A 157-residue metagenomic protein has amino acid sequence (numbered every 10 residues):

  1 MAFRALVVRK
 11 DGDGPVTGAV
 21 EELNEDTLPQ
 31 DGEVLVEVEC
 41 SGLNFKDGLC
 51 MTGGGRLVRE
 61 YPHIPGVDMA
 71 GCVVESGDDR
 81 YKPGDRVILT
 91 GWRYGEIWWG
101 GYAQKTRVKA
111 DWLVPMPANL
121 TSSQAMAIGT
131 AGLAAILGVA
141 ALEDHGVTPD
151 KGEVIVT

Functional and structural regions predicted by a protein language model:
M1-V7: Eukaryotic N-terminal low-complexity, Ser/Thr- and Lys/Arg-rich leader segments that predominantly function as
R4, E33, E153-I155: Residues that mark the start of a beta-strand
A5, V38, A135: Terminal peptide-recognition signature
G14-E25, G54: Short glycine/threonine/proline-enriched tight-turn/helix- or strand-capping micro-motif at secondary-structure
D26-L43, G54-Y94, G100, W112: Glycine-rich beta-strand-centered segment in the early N-terminal region that forms part of a ligand/cofactor-binding
K46-T52: Cytochrome P450 core scaffold surrounding the K-helix E-X-X-R motif and the conserved "meander" helix-loop region
T90-I155: NAD(P)H dinucleotide-binding glycine-rich loop of Rossmann-like/cofactor-binding domains, especially the beta1-alpha1
